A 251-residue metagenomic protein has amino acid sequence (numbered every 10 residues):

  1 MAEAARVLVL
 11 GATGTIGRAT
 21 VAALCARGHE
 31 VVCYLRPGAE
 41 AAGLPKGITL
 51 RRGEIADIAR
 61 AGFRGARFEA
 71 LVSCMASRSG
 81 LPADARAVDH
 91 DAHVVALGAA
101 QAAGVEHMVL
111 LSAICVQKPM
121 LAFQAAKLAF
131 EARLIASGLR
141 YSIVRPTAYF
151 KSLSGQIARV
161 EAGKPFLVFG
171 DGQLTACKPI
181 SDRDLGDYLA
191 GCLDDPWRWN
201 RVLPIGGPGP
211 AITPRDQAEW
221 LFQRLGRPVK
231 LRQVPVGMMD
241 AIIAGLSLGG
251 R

Functional and structural regions predicted by a protein language model:
A4-H29: N-terminal Rossmann NAD(P)H-binding glycine-rich loop of SDR-like oxidoreductase domains
R6, T13-T15, Y188-R251: Mid/C-terminal beta-alpha module of Rossmann-like enzyme folds, strongest in SDR-family dehydrogenases/epimerases
L10, Y34, C74-M75, M108-A113 (+1 more regions): SDR active-site strand-loop-helix element
E30-R36: Conserved glycine-rich Rossmann-like NAD(P)H-binding loop of the short-chain dehydrogenase/reductase
A39-A103, C115-Q117: NAD(P)H-binding glycine-rich loop region in Rossmannoid oxidoreductase-like domains and their noncatalytic homologs
R86-H90, M120-L128, I135, T175-R183 (+3 more regions): Short-chain dehydrogenase/reductase
S112, K118, A129-A158: Conserved beta-loop-beta element that borders a ligand/cofactor-binding pocket
R159-I180, Y188-C192, P196-N200, P204: A conserved pocket-lining segment of Rossmann-fold NAD(P)-dependent short-chain dehydrogenase/reductase
